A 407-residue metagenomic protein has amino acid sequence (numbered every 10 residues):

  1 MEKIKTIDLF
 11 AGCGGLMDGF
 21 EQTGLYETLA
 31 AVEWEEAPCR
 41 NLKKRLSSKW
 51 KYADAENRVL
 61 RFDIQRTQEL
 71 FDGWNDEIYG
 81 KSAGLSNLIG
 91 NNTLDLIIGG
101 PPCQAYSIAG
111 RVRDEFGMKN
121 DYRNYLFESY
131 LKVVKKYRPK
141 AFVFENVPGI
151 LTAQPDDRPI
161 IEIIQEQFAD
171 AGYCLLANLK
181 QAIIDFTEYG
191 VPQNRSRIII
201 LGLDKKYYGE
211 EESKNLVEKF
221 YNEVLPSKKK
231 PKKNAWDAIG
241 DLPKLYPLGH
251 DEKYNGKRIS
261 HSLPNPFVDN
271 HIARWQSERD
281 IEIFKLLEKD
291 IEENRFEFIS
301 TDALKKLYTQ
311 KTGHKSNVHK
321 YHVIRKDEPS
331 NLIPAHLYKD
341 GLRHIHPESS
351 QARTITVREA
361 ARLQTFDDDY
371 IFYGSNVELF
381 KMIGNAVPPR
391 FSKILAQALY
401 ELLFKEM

Functional and structural regions predicted by a protein language model:
E2-R138, P148-P159: Core alpha/beta nucleotide-donor-binding catalytic domains of modification enzymes
F10, E36, I64, P101-P102 (+7 more regions): Short, flexible loop/turn elements at secondary-structure junctions
C13, I161, R197, N385-P389 (+1 more regions): Short alpha-helical patches at coil-to-helix transitions and adjacent helical residues in well-structured domains
G24, L46, P101, L151 (+5 more regions): A generic secondary-structure signal for well-formed alpha-helical elements
N75-Y79, G84-N91, Y106-T309: Class I S-adenosyl-L-methionine
I98, I199-L203, P334: Short, well-ordered beta-strand micro-motif
Q104, Y207-G209, Y338-R343: Short, acidic Gly/Pro/Ser/Thr-rich loop/turn segments
K257-M407: C-terminal target-recognition/interaction regions appended to catalytic cores
